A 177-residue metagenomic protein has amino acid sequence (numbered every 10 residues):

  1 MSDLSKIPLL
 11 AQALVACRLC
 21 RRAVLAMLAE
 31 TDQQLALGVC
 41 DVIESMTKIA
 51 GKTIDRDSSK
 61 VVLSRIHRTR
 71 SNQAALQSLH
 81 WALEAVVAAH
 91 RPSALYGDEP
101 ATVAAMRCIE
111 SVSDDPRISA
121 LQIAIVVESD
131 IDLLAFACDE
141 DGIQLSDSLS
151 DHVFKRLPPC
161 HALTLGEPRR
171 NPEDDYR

Functional and structural regions predicted by a protein language model:
S2-F154, P159, L163-T164, Y176: Structured binding/interaction patches within domain cores
E167-P168: Signal-transducing coiled-coil linker helices
